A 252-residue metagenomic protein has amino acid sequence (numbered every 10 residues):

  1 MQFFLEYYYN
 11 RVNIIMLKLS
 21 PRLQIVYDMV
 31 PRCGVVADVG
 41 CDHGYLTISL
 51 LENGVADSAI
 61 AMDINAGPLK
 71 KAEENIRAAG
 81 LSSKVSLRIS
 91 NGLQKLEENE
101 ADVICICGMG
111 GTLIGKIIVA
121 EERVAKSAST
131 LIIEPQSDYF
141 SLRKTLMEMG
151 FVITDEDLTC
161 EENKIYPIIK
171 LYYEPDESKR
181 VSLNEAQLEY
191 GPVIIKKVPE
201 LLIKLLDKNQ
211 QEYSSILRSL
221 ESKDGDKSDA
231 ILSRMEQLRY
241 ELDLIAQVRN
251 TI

Functional and structural regions predicted by a protein language model:
L17-C33: Conserved alpha-helix/loop element of class I SAM-dependent methyltransferases that forms part of the SAM/SAH-binding
L17-P21, T112-I252: Class I S-adenosyl-L-methionine
C33-D42: Conserved class I S-adenosyl-L-methionine
G44, I48: Glycine-rich SAM-binding Motif I of class I
L51-E52: Gly/Ala-rich phosphate-binding loop of Rossmann-like dinucleotide-binding domains, activating on the conserved
S58-D63: Conserved SAM-binding motif I beta-strand of class I
A66, K70-N99: S-adenosyl-L-methionine
E100-G108: Short SAM/SAH-binding signature in class I
